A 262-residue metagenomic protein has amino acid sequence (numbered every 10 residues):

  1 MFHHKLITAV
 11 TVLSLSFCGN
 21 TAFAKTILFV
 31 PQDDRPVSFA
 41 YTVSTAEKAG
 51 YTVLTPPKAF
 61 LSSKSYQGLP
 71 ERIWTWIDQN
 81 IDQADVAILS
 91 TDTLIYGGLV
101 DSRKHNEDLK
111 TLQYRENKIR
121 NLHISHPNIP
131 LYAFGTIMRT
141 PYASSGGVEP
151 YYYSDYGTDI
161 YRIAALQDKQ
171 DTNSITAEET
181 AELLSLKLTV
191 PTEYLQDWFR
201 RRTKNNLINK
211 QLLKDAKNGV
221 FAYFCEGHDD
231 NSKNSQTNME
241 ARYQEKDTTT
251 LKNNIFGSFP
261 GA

Functional and structural regions predicted by a protein language model:
M1-T8: Bacterial N-terminal signal peptides that target proteins for export
T8-C18: Bacterial N-terminal signal peptides
N20-A24: Sec/Tat signal peptide C-region and signal peptidase I cleavage site
K25-A262: An N-terminal assembly and electron-transfer interface module characteristic of large anaerobic redox and radical
